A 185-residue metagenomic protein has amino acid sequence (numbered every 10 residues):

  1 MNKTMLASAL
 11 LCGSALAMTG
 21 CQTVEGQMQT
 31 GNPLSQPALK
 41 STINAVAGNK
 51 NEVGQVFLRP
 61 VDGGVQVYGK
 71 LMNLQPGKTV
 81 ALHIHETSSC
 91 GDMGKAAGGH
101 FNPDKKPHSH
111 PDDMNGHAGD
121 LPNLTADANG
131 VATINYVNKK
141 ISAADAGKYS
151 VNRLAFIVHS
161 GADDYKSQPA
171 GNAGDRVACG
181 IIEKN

Functional and structural regions predicted by a protein language model:
M1-A9: Bacterial Sec-dependent N-terminal signal peptides
M5-L6, A17-T79, I84-N185: N-terminal leader/targeting pre-sequences
